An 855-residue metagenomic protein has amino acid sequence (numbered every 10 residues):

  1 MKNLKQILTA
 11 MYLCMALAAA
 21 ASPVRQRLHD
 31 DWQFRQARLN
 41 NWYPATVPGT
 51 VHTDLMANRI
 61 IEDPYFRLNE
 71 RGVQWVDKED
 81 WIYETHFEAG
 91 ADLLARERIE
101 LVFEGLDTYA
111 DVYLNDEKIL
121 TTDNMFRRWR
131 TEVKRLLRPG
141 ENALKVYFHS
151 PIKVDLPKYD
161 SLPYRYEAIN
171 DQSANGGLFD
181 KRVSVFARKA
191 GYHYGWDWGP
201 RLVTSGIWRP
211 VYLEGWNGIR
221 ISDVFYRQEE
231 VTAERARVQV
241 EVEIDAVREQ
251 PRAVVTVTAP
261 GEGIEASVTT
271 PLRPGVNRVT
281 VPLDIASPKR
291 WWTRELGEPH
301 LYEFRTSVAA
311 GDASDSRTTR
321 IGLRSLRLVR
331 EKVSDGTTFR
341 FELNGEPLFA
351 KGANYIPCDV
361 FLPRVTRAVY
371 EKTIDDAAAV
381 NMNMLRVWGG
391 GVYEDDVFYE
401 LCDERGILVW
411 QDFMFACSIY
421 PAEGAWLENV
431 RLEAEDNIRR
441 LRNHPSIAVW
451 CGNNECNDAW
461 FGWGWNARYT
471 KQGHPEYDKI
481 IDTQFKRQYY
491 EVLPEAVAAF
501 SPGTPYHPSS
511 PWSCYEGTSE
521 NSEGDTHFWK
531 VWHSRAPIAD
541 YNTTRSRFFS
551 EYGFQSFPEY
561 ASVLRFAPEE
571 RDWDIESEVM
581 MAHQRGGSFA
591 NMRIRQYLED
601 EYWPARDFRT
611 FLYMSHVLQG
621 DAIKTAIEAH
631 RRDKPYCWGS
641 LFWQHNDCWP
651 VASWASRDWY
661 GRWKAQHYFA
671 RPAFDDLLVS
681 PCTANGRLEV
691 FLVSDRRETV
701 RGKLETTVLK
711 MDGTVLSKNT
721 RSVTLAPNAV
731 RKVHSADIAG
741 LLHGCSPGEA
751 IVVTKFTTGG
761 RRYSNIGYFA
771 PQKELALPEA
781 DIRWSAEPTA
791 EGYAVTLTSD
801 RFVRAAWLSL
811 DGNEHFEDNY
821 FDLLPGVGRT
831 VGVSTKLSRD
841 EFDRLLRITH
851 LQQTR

Functional and structural regions predicted by a protein language model:
M1-L13, A20-M384, R632-D633, C637 (+2 more regions): Secreted/periplasmic carbohydrate-active enzymes, especially glycoside hydrolases
Q26-H29, Q33-T46, Y192, G199-G206 (+6 more regions): Substrate-binding clefts and catalytic carboxylate motifs of secreted carbohydrate-active enzymes
M125, D197-P200, T293, N354-R367 (+5 more regions): The substrate-binding groove and active-site-proximal loops of carbohydrate-active enzymes, especially glycoside
E141, L348, A378-L385, D403-L408 (+3 more regions): Loop/turn elements at helix/coil->beta-strand transitions in domains of secreted/extracellular proteins
V333-F339, D395-V397, R431-R439, H533: Alpha-helical scaffolding within the catalytic cores of extracellular/periplasmic polymer-degrading hydrolases
K351-A353, L385-V387, V409-Q411, G452 (+2 more regions): Hydrophobic faces of well-ordered beta-strands that scaffold small-molecule active sites in alpha/beta enzyme cores
M384-V430, E520-T526, W532-R535: Aromatic-lined substrate-binding rim segments of carbohydrate-active enzymes
E423-Y515, Y660: Active-site neighborhood of glycoside hydrolase catalytic domains
